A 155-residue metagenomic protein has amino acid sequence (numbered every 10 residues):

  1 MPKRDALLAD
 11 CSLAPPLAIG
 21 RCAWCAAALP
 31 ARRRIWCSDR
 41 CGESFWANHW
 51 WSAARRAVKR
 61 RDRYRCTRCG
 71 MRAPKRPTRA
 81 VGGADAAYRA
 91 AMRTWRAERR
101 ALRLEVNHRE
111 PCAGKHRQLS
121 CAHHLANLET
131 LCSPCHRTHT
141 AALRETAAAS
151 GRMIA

Functional and structural regions predicted by a protein language model:
M1, R152-A155: Short intrinsically disordered terminal tails
P2-A9, R21-C22, S44-A54, P111-R117: Short Cys/His-rich Zn2+-coordinating modules
A6-I19, A27-A31, A54-R61, C121-A126: Short, flexible, mixed-charge glycine/proline-rich loop motifs that serve as phosphate/nucleic-acid-contacting
C22-C25, C37, C66-C69, C132: Short cysteine-rich clusters marking metal-coordination/redox-active sites
P30-R55, A80, R99: Conserved recognition-core residues within compact binding domains
G42, G70-P77, L128-S150: Short Cys/His-centered divalent metal-binding micro-motifs
W46, R72-E129: Histidine-centered nuclease catalytic patch
R60, Y64, T130-S133: Generic recognition of well-ordered alpha-helical segments within structured catalytic/regulatory domains
